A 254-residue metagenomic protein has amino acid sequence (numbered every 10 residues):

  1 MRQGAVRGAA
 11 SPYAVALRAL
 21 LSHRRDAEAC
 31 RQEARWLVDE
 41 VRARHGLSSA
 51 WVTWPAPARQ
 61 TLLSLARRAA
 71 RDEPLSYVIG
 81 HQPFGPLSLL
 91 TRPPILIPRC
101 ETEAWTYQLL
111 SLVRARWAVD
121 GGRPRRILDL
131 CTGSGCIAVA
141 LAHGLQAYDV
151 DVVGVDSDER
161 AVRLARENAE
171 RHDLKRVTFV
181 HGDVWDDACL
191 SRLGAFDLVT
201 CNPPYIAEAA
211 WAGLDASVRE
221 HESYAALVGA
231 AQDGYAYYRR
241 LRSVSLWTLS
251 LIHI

Functional and structural regions predicted by a protein language model:
M1-A9: N-terminal mitochondrial targeting presequence
G8-D26: C-terminal alpha-helical interaction appendages
Q32, W36-L112: Conserved AdoMet
L37, D72, T102, I137 (+3 more regions): Residue-level signal for inorganic ion chemistry
A104-G213, R240: Conserved SAM/SAH cofactor-binding pocket of Class I
P203-Y237: Mobile active-site "lid"/loop adjacent to the S-adenosyl-L-methionine
R239-S250: A short glycine-rich, Lys/Arg-flanked "PGG" loop and its adjoining helix->strand segment in the class I
I252-I254: Conserved small/polar residues in nucleotide/adenosyl-binding loops
